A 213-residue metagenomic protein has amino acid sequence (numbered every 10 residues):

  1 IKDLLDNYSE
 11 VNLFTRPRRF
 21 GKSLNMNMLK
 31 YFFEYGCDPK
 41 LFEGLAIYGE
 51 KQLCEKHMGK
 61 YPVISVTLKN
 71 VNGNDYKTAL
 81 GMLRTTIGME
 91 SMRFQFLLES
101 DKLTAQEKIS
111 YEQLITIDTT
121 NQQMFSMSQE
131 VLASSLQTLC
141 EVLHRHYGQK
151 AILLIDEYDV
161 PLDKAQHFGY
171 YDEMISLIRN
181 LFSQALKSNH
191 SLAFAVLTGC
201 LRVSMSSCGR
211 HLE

Functional and structural regions predicted by a protein language model:
I1-E213: Phosphate-binding site recognition
